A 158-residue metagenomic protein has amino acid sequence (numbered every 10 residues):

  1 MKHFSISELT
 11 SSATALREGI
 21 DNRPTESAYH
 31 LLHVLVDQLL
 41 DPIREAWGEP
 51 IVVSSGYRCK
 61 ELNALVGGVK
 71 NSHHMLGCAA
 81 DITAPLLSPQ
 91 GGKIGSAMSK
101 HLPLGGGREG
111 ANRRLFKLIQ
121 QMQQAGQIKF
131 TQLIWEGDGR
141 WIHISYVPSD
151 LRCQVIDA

Functional and structural regions predicted by a protein language model:
M1-R44, P85, V147-D157: Extracytoplasmic cell-surface/polysaccharide-interacting catalytic and binding patches
D37, D41-V66: Extended, low-complexity, intrinsically disordered C-terminal regulatory tails of eukaryotic serine/threonine kinases
E49, C78, S88: Residue-level signal for beta-strand positions within conserved beta-sheet cores that form or flank
I51, A80, I142: A broad, low-specificity signal marking well-ordered, structured residues that form hydrophobic/aromatic
K60-D81, P85: Short, surface-exposed glycine/acidic/tryptophan-bearing loops
L76, A84-L87, I94-H101, G105-A158: Catalytic cores and adjacent binding grooves of peptidoglycan-active enzymes
